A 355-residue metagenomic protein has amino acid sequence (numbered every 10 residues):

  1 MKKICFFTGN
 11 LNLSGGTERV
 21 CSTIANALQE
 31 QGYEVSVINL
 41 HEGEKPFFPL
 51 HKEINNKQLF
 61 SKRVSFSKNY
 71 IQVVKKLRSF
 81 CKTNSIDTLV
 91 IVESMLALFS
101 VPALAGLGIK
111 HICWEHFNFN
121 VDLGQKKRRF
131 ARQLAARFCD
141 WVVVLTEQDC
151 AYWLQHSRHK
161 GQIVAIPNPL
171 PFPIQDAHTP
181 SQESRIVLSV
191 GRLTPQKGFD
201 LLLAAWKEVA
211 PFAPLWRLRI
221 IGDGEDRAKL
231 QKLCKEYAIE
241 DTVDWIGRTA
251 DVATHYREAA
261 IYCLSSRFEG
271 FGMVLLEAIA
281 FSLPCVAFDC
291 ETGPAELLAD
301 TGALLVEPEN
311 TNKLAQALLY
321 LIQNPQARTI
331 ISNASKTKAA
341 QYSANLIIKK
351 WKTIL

Functional and structural regions predicted by a protein language model:
F6-T23, A27-K68, L154-H156, I163-A165: N-terminal strand-loop element at the rim of the active site of nucleotide-sugar-dependent glycosyltransferases
G15-T23, R185, S189-E208, P214 (+3 more regions): A conserved mid-protein helix/loop that constitutes part of the nucleotide-sugar donor-binding site
I91-A97, E115: Short His-centered aromatic/hydrophobic patch
R137-Q175: Donor nucleotide-sugar binding/catalytic pocket of nucleotide-sugar-dependent glycosyltransferases
Q231-G247: Nucleotide-activated donor-binding/catalytic signature segment of Leloir-type glycosyltransferases, i.e., the conserved
R248, R267: Aromatic "clamp/platform" in nucleotide-sugar-dependent glycosyltransferases that forms part of the donor/acceptor
P284-F288: Short hydrophobic beta-strand element within catalytic cores of glycosyltransferases and related nucleotide-activated
A299-T311, Y320-P325: Conserved acidic donor-binding segment of nucleotide-sugar-dependent glycosyltransferases
